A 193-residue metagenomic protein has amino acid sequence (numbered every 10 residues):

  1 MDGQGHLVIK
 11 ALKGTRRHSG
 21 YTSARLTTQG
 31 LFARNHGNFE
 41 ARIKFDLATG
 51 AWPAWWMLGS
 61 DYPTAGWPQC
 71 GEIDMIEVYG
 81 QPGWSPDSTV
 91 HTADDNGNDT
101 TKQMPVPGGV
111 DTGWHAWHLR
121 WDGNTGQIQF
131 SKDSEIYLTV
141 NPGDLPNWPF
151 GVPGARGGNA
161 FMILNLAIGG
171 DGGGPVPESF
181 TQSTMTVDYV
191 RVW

Functional and structural regions predicted by a protein language model:
M1-W193: GH16 jelly-roll
